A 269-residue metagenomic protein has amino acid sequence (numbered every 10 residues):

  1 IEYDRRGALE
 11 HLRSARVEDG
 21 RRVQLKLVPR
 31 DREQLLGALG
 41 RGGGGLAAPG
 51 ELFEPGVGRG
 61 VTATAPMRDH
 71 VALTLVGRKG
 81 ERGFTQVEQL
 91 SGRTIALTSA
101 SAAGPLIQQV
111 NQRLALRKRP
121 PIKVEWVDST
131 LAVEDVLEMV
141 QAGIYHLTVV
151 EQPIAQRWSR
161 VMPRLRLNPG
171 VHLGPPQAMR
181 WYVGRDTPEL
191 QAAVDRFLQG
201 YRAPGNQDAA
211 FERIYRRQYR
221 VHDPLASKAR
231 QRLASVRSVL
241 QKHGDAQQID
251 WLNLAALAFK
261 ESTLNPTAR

Functional and structural regions predicted by a protein language model:
I1-E2, P29-E33, L97-S101, T130-E134 (+6 more regions): Soluble non-cytosolic domains of exported or imported proteins
I1-P55, R59, E125-L131, V194: Extracytoplasmic small-molecule ligand-binding "clamshell" domains of the periplasmic binding protein/Venus flytrap
I1-R16, A72-L131, S227-V239: Bilobed "Venus flytrap"/periplasmic-binding protein-like clamshell domains and structurally analogous long
Q24-K26, L35, G92-L97, W126-V127 (+6 more regions): Second-shell loop/turn segments in exported
L39-G40, L90, M139-Q141, W181 (+2 more regions): Hydrophobic residues within well-ordered alpha-helices
G40, G45-G60, L106-Q109, R113-A115 (+2 more regions): A ligand-binding cleft/hinge motif common to bilobed small-molecule-binding domains
G60, A65-G80, P153, S159-L198 (+1 more regions): Periplasmic-binding protein-like
G60, T98, L106-N111, Y201-R213 (+1 more regions): Catalytic glycan-binding domains that act on GlcNAc-containing polysaccharides
